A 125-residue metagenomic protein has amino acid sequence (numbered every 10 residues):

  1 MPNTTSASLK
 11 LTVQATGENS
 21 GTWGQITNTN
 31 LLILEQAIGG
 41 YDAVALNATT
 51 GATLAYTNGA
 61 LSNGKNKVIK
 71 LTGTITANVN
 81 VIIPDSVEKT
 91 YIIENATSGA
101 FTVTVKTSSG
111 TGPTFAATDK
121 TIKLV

Functional and structural regions predicted by a protein language model:
P2-T102: Exposed extracellular interaction/assembly regions and N-terminal maturation sites
G24-I26, T118-V125: Extracellular disulfide-bonded cysteine-rich modules/repeats
G110-A116: Short, aromatic/His-centered strand-loop micro-motif at the edge of beta-sheets
